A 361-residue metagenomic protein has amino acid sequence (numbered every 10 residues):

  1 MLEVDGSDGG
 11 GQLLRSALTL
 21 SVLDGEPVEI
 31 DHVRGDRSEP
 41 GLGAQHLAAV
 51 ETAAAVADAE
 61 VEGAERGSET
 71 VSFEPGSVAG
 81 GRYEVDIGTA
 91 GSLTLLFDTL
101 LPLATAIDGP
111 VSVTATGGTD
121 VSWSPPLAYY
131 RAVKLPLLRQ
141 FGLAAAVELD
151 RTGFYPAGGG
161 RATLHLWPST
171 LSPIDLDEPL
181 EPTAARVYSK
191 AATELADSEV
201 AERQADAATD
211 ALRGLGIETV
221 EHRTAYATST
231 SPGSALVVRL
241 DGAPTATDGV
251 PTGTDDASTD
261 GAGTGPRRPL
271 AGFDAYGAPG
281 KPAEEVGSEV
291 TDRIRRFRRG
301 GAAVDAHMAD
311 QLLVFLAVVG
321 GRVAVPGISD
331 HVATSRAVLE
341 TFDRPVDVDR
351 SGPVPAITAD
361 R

Functional and structural regions predicted by a protein language model:
M1-G63, V237, D256-S258: Generic N-terminal targeting/processing segments that precede catalytic cores or assembly contacts
L14-E29, T52-A55, T70-V71, P75-V78 (+7 more regions): Proline/glycine-anchored alpha-helix kink/cap motifs
L47-A48, T52-D58, E62-A64, E69-E148 (+2 more regions): A generic, well-ordered mixed alpha/beta core segment in the N-terminal half of proteins
E60-A64, P110-V111, A144-T152, L212-S229 (+3 more regions): Flexible, glycine/charged-enriched surface loops at secondary-structure junctions
V78, R151-A208: Phosphate/diphosphate-binding glycine-rich loops and adjacent basic-rich segments that engage nucleotide
A243-R267: Intrinsically disordered, low-complexity terminal tails and inter-domain linkers enriched for S/T/G/P/D/E
G280-F297: C-terminal, non-catalytic macromolecule-binding modules
D310, G321-R361: C-terminal functional modules
